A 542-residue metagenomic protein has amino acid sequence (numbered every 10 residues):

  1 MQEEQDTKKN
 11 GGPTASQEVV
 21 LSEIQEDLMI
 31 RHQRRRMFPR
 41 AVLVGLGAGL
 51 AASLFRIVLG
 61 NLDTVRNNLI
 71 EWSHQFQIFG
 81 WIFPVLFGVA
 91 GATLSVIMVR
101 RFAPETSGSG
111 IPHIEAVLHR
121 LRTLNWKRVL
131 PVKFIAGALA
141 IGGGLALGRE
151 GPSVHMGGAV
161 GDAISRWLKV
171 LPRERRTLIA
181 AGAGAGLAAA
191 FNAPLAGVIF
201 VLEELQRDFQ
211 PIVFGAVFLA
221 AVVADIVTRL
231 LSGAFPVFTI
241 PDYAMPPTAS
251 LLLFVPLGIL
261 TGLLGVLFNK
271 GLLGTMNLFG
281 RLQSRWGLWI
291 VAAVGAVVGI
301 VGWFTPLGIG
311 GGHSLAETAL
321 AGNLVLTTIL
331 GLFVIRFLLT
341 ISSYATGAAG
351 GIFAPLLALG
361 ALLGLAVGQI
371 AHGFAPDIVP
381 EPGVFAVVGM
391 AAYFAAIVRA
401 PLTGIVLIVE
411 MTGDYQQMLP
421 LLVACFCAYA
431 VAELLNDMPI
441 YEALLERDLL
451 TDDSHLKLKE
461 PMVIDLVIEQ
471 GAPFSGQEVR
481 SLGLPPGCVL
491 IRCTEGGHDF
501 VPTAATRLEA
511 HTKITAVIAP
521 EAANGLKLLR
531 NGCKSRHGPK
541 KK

Functional and structural regions predicted by a protein language model:
M1-D453, E495, I518: Alpha-helical transmembrane segments and immediately membrane-proximal extracytoplasmic
L315, P461-D465, K513: Intrinsic-disorder/low-complexity, polar/charged segments enriched in Ser/Thr/Lys/Arg/Asp/Glu/Gln
A386, I397-V398, L458-E460, G483-P485 (+1 more regions): A structural signal for short secondary-structure junctions
R399, L466, H511: Residue-level signature of catalytic and energy-coupling elements of molecular machines, predominantly ATP/GTP-dependent
I440-L466, S535-K542: Long, charged amphipathic helices and adjacent flexible linkers at domain junctions
E469-L526: Cytosolic Rossmann-like ligand/nucleotide-binding regulatory domains
T506, L526-K542: Short, compositionally biased
